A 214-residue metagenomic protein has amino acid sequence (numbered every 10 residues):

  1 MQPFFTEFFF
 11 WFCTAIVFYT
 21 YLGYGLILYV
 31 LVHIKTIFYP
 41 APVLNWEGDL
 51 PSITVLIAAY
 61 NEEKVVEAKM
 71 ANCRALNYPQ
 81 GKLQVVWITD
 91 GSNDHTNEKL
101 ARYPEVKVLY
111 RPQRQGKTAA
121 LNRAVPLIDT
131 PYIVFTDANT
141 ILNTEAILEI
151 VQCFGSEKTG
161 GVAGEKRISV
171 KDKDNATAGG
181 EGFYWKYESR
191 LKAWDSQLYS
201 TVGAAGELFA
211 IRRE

Functional and structural regions predicted by a protein language model:
M1-N45: N-terminal membrane-anchoring/stem segments of glycan-assembly enzymes
T54, N72, V86-N97, Q113 (+1 more regions): A conserved acidic beta->alpha catalytic loop
K64-A68, K82, S92-R102, E145: Acidic helix N-cap motif at the loop->helix transition within catalytic regions of sugar-transfer enzymes
A71-K82: Short, acidic, metal-binding catalytic loop of nucleotide-sugar glycosyltransferases
Q80-W87, N97-L127, E165, E181 (+3 more regions): Conserved donor nucleotide-binding strand/loop of the catalytic core
I133: Short aromatic/hydrophobic "clamp" motif used to bind/position activated sugar donors
T144-G179: Conserved donor NDP-sugar-binding/catalytic core segment of glycosyltransferases
D174-G179, R190-A210, E214: A recurrent flexible, glycine/aromatic-enriched loop bordering the glycosyltransferase active site that acts as
